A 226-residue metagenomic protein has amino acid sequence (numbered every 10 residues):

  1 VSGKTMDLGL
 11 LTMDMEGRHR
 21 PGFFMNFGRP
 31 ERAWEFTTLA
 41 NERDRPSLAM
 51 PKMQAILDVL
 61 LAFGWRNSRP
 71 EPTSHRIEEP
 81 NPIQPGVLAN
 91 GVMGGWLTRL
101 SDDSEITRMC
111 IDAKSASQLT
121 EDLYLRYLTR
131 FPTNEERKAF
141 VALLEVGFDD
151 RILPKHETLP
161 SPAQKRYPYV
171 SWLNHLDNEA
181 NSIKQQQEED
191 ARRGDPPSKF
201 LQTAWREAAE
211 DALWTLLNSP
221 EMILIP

Functional and structural regions predicted by a protein language model:
V1-F131, L176-P226: An acidic, gly/pro-interrupted, aromatic-rich
K4-R20, E135-E179: Internal, charge-rich low-complexity segments
